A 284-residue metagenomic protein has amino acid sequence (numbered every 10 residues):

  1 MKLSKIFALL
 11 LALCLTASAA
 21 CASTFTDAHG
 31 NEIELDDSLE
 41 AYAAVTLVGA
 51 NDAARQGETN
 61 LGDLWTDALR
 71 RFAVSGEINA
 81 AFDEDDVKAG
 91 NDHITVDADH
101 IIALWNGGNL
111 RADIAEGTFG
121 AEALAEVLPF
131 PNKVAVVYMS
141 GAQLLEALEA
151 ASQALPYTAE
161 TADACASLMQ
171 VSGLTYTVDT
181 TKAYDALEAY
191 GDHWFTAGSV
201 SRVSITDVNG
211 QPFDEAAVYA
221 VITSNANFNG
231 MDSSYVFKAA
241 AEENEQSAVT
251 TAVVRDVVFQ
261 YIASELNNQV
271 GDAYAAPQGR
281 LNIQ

Functional and structural regions predicted by a protein language model:
M1-T24: Gram-positive cell-envelope targeting signals
S23-D37: N-terminal hydrophobic or amphipathic helices and topogenic motifs
A28, S38-Q284: Catalytic centers of hydrolytic enzymes
